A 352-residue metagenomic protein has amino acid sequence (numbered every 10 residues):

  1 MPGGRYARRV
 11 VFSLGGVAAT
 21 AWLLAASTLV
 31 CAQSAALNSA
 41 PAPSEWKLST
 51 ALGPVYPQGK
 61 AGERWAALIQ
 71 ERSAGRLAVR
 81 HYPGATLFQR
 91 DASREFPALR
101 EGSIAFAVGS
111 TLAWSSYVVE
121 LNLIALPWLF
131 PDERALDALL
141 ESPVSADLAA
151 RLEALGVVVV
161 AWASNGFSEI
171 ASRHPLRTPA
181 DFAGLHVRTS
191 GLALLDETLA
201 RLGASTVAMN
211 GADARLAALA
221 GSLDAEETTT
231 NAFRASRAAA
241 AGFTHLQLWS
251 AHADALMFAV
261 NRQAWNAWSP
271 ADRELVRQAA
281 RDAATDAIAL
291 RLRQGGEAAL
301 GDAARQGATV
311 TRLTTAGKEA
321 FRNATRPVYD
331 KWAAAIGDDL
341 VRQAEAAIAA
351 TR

Functional and structural regions predicted by a protein language model:
M1-P2, A26, N266: Helix-centric, low-specificity signal for extended rod-like, repetitive segments
M1-V11: N-terminal secretory signal peptides that target proteins for export/translocation
Y6, G16, Q33-R134, V144 (+1 more regions): N-terminal secretory/targeting leader peptides
S13-C31: Bacterial N-terminal signal peptides
A138-A146: Signature of the catalytic double-stranded beta-helix
